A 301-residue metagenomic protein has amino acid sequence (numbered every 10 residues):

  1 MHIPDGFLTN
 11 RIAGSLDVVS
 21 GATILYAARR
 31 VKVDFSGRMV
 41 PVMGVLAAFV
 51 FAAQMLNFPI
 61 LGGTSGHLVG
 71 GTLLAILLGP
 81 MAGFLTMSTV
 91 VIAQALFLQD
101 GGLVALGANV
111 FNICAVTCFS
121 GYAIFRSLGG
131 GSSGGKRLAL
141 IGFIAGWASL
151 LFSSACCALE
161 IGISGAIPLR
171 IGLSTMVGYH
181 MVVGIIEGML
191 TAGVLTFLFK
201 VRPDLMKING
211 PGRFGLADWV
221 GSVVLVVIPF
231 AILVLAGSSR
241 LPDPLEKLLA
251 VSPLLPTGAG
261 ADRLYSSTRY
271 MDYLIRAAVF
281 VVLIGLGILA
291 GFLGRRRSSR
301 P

Functional and structural regions predicted by a protein language model:
H2-N10, G14-L73: Hydrophobic transmembrane alpha-helices
P4, R263-L286, A290: Individual transmembrane alpha-helix segments
D17-R29, F49-Q54, F119-Y122, G146-C157 (+3 more regions): Hydrophobic core segments of alpha-helical transmembrane domains in multi-pass membrane transport and ion-translocation
R29-D34, V201-L205, I288-P301: Membrane-interface capping segments at transmembrane-helix boundaries
N57-G121: Alpha-helical membrane segments and adjacent membrane-interface helices in multi-pass membrane proteins
N112-S153, C157: Short helix-perturbing small/polar motifs within transmembrane alpha-helices
I141-F214, D218: Glycine-rich ThDP/TPP pyrophosphate-binding loop and its adjacent helix/strand module within ThDP-dependent enzymes
A155, S238-L264: Juxtamembrane non-transmembrane "cap" segments at the membrane-aqueous interface of multi-pass membrane proteins
